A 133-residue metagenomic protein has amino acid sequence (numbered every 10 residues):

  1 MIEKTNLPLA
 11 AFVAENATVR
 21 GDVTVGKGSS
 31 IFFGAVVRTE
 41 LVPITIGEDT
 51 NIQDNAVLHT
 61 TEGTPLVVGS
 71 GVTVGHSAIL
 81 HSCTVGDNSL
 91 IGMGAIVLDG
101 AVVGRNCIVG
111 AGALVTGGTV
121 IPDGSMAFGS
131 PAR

Functional and structural regions predicted by a protein language model:
M1-P8, F12, E40-S70, G75-R133: Glycine-rich hexapeptide-repeat left-handed beta-helix
M1-V36, D49: Extended, small-residue-rich solenoid/repeat segments and analogous flexible loops that form exposed scaffolds
